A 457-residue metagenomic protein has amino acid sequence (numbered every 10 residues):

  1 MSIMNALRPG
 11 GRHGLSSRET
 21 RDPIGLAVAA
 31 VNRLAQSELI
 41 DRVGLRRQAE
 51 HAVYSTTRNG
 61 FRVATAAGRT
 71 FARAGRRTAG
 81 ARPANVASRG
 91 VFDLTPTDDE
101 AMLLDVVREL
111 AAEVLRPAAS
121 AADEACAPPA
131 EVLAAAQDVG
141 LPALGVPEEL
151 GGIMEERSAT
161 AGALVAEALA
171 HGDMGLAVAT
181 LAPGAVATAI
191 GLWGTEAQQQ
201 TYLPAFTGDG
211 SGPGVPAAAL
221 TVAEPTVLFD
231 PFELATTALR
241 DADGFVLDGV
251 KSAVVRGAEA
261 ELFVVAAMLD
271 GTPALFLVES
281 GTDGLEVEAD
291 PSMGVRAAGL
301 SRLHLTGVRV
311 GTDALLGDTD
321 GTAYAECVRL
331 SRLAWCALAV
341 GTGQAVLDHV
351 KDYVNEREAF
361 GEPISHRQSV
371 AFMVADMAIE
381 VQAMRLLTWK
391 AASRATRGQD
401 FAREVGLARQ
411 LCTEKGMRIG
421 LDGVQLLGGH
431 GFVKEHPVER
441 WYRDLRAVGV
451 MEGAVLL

Functional and structural regions predicted by a protein language model:
S2-N85, V165, A185, L427-L457: Glycine-rich phosphate/cofactor-binding loops in nucleotide/flavin-utilizing enzymes
R76-G80, R108, D138-P204, G208-G214 (+3 more regions): Internal helix-loop-helix
G80-P96: Short, contiguous pre-domain boundary segments
P96, V287-Q382, V448, L457: Glycine-rich beta->alpha junctions and the first turn(s) of the following alpha-helix
A112-V178, T221-P225, V250-S252, V424 (+1 more regions): Active-site beta-strand/loop segments that form the cofactor-binding cradle of oxidoreductase flavoproteins
R116-E124, K351, N355-E362, A378-L411 (+1 more regions): C-terminal helix-coil-helix/basic helical segment that borders enzyme active sites and/or dimer interfaces and provides
P216-R240: A gly/ser-rich beta-alpha-beta helix-loop segment of oxidoreductase catalytic cores
D248-E288: A short core secondary-structure module
